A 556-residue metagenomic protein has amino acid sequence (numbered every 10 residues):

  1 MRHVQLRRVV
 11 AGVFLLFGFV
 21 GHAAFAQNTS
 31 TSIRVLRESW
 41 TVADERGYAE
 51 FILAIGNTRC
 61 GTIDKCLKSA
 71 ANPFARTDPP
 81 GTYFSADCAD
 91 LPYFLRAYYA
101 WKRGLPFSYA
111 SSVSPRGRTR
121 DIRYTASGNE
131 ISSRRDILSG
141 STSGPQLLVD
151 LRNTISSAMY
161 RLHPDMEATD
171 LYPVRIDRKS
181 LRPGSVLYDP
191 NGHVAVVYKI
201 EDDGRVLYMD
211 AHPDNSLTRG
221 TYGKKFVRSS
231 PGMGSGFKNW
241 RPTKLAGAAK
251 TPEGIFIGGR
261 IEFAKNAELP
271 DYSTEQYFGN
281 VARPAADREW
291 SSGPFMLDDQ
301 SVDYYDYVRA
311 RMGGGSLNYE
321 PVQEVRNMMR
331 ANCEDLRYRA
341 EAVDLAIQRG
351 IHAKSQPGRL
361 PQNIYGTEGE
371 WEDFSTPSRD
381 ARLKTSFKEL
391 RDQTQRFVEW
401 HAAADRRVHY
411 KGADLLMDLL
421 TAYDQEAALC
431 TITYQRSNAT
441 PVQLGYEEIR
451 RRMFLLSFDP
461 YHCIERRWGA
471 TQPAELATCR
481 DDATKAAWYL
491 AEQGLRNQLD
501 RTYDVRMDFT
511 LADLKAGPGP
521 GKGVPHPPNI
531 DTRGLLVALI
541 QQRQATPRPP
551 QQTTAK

Functional and structural regions predicted by a protein language model:
M1-V13: Bacterial N-terminal signal peptides that target proteins for export
F17-A24: C-terminal segment of classical bacterial N-terminal signal peptides
Q27-N153, D165, E253-K556: Mixed-charge, low-complexity intrinsically disordered regions
S139-T169, P173, P213-G259: A recognition module on extended beta-rich or small alphabeta surfaces enriched in W/G with H and D/E
R175-P183, L187: Short, well-ordered loop/turn sites that connect or cap secondary structure elements
P190, Y198-G220: Catalytic Cys-His active-site segments of thiol-dependent hydrolases/isopeptidases
